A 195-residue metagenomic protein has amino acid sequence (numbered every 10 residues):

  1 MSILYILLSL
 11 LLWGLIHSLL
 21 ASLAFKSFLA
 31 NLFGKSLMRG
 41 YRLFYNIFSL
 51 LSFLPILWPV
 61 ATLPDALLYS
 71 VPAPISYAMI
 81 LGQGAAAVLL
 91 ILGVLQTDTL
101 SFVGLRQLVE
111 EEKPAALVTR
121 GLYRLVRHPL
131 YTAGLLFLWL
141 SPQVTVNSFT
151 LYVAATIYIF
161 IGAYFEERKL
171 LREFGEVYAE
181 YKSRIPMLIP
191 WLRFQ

Functional and structural regions predicted by a protein language model:
S2-I16, E112-Q195: Hydrophobic transmembrane alpha-helices
S9-L23, P55, Q83-L105, Y152-L171: Transmembrane alpha-helical segments that form the membrane-embedded catalytic/substrate-channel core of multi-pass
S18-S36: Membrane-interface helix-loop junction between the first two transmembrane segments
F28-L32, A61-A73: Membrane-interface helix termini and inter-helical loops of multi-pass transporters
N31-F48: Loop-to-helix transition at the N-terminal end of transmembrane alpha-helices
N46-V60, Q83-A87, R124-F137: Core segments of transmembrane alpha-helices that mediate helix-helix packing or line hydrophobic substrate/ligand
I56-L67, S141-V144: Juxtamembrane "helix exit" motif at the C-terminal ends of alpha-helical transmembrane segments in multi-pass membrane
S70-A85: Interfacial segments of alpha-helical transmembrane regions
